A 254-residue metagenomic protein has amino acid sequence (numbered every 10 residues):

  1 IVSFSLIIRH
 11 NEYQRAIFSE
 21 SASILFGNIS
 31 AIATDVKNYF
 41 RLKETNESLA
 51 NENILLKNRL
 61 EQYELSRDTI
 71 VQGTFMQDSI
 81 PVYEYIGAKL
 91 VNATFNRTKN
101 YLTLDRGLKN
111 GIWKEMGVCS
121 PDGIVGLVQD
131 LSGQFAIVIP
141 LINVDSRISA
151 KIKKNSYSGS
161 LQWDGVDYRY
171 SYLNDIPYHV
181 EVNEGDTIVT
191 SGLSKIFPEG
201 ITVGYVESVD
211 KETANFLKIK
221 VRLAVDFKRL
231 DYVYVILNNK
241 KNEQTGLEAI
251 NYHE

Functional and structural regions predicted by a protein language model:
I1-K109, W113-E254: Extracytoplasmic/periplasmic terminal helices and flexible tails
